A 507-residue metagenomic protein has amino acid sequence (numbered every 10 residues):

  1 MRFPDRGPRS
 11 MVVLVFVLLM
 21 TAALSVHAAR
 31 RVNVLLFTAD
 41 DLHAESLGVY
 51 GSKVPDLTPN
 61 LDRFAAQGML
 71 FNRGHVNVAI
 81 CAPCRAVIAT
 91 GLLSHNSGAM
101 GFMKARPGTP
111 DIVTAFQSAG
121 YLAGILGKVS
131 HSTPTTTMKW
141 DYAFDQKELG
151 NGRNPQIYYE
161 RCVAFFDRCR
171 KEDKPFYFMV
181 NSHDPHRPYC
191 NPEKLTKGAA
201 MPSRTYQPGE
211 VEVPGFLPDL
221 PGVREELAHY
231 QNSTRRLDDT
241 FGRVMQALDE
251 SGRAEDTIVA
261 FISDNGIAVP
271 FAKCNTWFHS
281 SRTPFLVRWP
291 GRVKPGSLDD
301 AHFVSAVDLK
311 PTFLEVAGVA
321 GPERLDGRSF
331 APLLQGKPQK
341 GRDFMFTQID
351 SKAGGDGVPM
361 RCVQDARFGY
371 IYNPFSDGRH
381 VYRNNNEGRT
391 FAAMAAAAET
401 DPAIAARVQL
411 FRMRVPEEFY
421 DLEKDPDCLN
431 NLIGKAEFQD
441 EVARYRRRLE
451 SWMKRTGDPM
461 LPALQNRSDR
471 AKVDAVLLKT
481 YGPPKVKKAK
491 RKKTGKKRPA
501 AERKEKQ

Functional and structural regions predicted by a protein language model:
M1-L14: Bacterial N-terminal signal peptides that target proteins for export
R2-F3, L19, L24-E418, P426-R447 (+3 more regions): Formylglycine-dependent sulfatase
K454-G457: Short arginine-rich
Q465-D469: A glycine-rich phosphate-binding loop feature that marks nucleotide/adenosyl-phosphate handling sites
